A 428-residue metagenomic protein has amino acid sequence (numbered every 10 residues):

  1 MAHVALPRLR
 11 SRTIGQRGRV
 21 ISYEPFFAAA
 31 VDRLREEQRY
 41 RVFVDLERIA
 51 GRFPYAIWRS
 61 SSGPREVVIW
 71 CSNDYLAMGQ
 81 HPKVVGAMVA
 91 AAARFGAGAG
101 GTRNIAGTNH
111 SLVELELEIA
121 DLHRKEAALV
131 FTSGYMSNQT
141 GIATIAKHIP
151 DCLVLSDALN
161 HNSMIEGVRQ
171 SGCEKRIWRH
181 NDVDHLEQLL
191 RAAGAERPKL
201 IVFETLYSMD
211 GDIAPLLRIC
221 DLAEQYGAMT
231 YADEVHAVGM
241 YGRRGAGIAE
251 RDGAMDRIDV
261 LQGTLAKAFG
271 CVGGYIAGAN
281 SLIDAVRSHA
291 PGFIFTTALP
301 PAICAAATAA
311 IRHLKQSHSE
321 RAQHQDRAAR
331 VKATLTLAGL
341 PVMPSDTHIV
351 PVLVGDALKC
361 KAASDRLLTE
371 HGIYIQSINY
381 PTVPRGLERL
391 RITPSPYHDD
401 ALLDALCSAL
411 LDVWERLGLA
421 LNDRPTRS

Functional and structural regions predicted by a protein language model:
M1-Q16, Y75-M78, P82, G86-A90 (+4 more regions): PLP-dependent enzyme catalytic core of the Aspartate aminotransferase-like
I21-F95, A228: N-terminal "arm"/small-domain region of PLP-dependent enzymes with the aminotransferase-like
D74, R176, H180-A232: Active-site phosphate-binding strand-loop segment of PLP-dependent enzymes
V85-S133: Conserved N-terminal alpha-helix of the aminotransferase class I/II PLP-enzyme fold
S133, L155-S171: Substrate-binding/gating loop at the entrance of the active-site cleft, primarily in PLP-dependent aminotransferase-like
I142-N162: Conserved PLP-anchoring active-site segment centered on the Schiff-base-forming lysine
Y226-M229, H236, Y241-D346, K359: Active-site C-terminal subdomain of aminotransferase-like
R321-V331, T336-G372, Y380, G386-L387 (+3 more regions): Conserved PLP-binding catalytic core of the aspartate aminotransferase-like
